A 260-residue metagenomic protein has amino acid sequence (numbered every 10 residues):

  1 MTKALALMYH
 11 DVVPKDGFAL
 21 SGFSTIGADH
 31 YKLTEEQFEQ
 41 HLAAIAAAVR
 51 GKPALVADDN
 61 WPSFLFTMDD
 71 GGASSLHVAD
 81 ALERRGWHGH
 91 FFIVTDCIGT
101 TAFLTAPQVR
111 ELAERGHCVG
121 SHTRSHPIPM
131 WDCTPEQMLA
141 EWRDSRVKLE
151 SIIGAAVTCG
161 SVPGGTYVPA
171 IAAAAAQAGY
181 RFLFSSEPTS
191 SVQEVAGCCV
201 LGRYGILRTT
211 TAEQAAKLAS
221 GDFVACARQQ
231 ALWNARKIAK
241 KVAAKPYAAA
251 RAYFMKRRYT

Functional and structural regions predicted by a protein language model:
M1-K3, D16-G22, G202-T260: Membrane-proximal basic amphipathic "stem/tether" segments
A4-P14, S21-S24, W61-F64, G72 (+4 more regions): Metal-dependent polysaccharide deacetylase catalytic core of the NodB/CE4 family, i.e., the active-site-bearing domain
K15-G17, V168-A170, F184, S191-V195 (+1 more regions): Short active-site-adjacent structural elements
I26-N60, E150-S151, A176-A196, K241-T260: C-terminal domain-boundary segment and adjacent tail
D29-L33, H88-H90, P107, C118 (+3 more regions): Peripheral/terminal regions associated with large enzymatic or DNA-binding modules
G71, C118-M130, I152-I153, V157-C159 (+3 more regions): Short flexible/disordered coil segments
V94-I98, E187-S191, G205-L207: Short, acidic/turn-prone active-site loops that include or flank metal/cofactor- and phosphate-binding residues
